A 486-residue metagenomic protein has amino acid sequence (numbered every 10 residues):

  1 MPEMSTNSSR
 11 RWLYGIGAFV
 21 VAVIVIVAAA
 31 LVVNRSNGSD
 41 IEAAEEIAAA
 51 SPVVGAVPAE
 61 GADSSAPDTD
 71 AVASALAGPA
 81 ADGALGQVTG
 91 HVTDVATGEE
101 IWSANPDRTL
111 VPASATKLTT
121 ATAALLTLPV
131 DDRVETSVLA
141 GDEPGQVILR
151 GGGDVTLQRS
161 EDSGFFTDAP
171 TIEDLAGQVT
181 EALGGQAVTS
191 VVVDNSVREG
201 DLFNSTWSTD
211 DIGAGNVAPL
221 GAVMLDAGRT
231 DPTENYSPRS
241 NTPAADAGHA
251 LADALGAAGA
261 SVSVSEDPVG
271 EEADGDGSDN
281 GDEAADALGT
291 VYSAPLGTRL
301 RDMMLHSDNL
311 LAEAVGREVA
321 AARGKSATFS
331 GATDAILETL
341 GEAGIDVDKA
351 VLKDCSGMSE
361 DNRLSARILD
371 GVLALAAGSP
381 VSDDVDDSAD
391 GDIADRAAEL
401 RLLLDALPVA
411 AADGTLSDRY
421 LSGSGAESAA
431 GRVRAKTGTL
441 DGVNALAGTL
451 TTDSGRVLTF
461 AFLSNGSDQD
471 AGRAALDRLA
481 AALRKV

Functional and structural regions predicted by a protein language model:
P2-A44: Hydrophobic single-pass membrane-targeting/anchoring helices
S36-A75, S263-E283, D384-A397, L416-A426: N-terminal low-complexity, Pro/Thr-rich disordered segments that flank secretion/membrane-targeting signals
E42-T109, V130, A176-A187: Beta-lactamase-like hydrolase cores
Q87, G145-E173, G177-G221, G228 (+3 more regions): Mid-domain, small-residue-enriched loop/turn segments at the edges of structured enzyme/sensor domains
G98, P112-V130, V223, A250-L251 (+2 more regions): Active-site SXXK
S103, A320-V486: Small-residue-rich helix-loop
L126-E143, G215, V264-E266, L400-L403: Short, well-structured active-site flanking segments
P219, R229-R401: A small/polar active-site loop signature that marks catalytic segments
